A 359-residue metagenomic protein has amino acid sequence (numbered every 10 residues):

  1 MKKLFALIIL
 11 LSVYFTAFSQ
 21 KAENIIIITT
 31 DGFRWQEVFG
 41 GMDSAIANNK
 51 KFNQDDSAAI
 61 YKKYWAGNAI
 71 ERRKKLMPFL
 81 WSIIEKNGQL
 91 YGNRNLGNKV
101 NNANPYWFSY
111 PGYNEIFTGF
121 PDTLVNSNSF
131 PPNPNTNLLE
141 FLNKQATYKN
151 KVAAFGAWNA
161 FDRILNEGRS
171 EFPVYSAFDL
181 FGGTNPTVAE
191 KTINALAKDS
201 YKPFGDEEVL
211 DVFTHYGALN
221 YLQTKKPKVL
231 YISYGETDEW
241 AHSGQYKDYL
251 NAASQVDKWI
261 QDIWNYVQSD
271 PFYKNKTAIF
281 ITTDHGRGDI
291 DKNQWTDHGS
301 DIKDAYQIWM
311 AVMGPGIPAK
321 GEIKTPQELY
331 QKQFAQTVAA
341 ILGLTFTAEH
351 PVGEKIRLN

Functional and structural regions predicted by a protein language model:
M1-E23: Bacterial Sec-dependent N-terminal signal peptides
I25-T29, Q36-E37, Y91-R94, E115-F117 (+6 more regions): Structural recognition of the beta-strand scaffold that forms the well-ordered cores of secreted hydrolase catalytic
I26-I27, W35, D257-T296, V338: Metal-dependent active-site segment of extracytoplasmic phospho-/sulfohydrolases and closely related
Q36, G40-Y106: Short, structured active-site-proximal loop/turn typified by the sulfatase FGly-forming signature C/S-X-P-X-R
Y113-G119, D297-L342: Substrate-binding rim/cap in mid-to-C-terminal beta-strand-loop elements of soluble/periplasmic
T118-P131, E171-F204: Acidic, His- and aromatic-enriched active-site or binding-groove loops in soluble protein domains that engage sugars
G168, Y216-D262: Active-site His/acidic residue clusters
L344-N359: Polar, surface-exposed loop/tail segments that function as active-site lids or cofactor/substrate-recognition elements
